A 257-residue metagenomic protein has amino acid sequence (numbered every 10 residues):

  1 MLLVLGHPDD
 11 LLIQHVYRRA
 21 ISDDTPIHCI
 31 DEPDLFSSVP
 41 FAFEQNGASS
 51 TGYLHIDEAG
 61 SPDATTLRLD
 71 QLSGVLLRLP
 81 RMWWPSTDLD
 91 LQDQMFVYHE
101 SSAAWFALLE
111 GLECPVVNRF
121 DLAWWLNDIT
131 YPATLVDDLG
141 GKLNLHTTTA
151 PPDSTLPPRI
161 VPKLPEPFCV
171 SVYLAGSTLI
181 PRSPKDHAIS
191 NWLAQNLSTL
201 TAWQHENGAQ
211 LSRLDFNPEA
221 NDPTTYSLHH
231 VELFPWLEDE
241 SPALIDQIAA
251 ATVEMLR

Functional and structural regions predicted by a protein language model:
M1-L3: Extreme N-terminal starter segment of soluble prokaryotic enzymes
P8-R18, P33-L145: Conserved N-proximal alpha/beta basic substrate-recognition cap immediately N-terminal to, or forming the N-lobe
D23-C29: A generic structural motif
T66, D70, S171-Y173, L179-P181 (+2 more regions): Hydrophobic/basic alpha-helical segments enriched in Actinobacteria
D93-V97, A188-W192, E240: Alpha-helix N-cap and loop-to-helix initiation/capping positions
P152-S227: Phosphate-binding site of ATP-dependent enzymes
A209, P218-R257: C-terminal active-site "lid" helix and adjoining low-complexity regulatory extension at the edge of ATP-using catalytic
